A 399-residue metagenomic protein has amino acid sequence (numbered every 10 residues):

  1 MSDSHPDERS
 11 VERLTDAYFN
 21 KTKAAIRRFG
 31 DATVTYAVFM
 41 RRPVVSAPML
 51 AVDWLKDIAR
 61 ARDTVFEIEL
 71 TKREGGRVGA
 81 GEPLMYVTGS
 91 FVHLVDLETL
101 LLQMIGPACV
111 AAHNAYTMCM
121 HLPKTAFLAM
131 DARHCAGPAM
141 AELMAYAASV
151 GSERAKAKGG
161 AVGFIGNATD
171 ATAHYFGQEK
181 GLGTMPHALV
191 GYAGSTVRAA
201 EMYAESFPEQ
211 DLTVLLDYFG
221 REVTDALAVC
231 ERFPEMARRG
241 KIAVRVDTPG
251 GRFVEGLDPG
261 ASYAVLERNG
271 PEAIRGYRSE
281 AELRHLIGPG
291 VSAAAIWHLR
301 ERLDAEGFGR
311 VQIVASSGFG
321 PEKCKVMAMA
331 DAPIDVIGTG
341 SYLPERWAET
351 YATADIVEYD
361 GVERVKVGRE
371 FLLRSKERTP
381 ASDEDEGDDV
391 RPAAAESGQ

Functional and structural regions predicted by a protein language model:
M1-N20, R28-G30, S46-A47, I58-A59 (+2 more regions): Gly/Ser/Thr/Ala-enriched C-terminal appendages of enzymes
M1-V95, T99-A108: Flexible, solvent-exposed loop/hinge segments and secondary-structure transition points
K21-K23, K56, K72, K124 (+6 more regions): Context-gated lysine
F29-T33, A61-D63, A80, M120-T125 (+3 more regions): A generic structural signal for short, non-catalytic loop/turn and secondary-structure boundary residues
A37-F39, E69, R77, Y86 (+5 more regions): Structured core elements
G76-V78, M85-E306, L343: Buried, small/hydrophobic-residue-enriched core segments of structured protein domains
